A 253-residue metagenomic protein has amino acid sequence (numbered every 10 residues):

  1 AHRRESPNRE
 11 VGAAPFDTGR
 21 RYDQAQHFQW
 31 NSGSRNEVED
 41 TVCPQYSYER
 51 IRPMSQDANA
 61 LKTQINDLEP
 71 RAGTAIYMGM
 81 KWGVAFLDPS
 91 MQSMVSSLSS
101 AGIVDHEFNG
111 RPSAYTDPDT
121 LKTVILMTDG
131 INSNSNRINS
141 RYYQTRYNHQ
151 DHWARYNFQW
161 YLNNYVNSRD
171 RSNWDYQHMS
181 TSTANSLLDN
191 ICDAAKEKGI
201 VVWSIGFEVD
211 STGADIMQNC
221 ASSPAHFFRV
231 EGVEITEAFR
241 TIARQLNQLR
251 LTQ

Functional and structural regions predicted by a protein language model:
A1-Q253: P/S/T/G-enriched low-complexity
